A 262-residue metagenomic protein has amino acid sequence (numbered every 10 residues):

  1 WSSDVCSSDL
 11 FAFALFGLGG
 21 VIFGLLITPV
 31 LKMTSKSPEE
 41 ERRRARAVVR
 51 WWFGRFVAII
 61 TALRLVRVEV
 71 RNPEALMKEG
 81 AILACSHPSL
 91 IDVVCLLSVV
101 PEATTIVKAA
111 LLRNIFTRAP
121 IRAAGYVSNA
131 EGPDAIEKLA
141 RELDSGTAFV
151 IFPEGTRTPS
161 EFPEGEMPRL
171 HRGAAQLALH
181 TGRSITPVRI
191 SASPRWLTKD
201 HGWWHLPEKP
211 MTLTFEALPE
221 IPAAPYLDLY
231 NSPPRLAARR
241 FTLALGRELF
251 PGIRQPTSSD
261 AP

Functional and structural regions predicted by a protein language model:
W1-S7: Short, small-residue-biased leader/transition segments that mark boundaries at the very start of proteins
L10, A14, V48-I60, T117-P120 (+1 more regions): Hydrophobic alpha-helical segments of integral membrane proteins, encompassing both true transmembrane helices
L10-M33: A hydrophobic membrane-anchoring feature enriched in long, contiguous, low-charge segments that mark signal-anchor
T28-W51, A62-L63, M77-G132: Catalytic core of membrane glycerolipid acyltransferases/transacylases, capturing the structured, soluble-facing
A58-A81, P222: A short, well-structured juxtamembrane/interface segment
A62-V70, A130-P133, L197-D200: Short gly/ser/thr-rich secondary-structure transition/capping motifs
R71, V107-K108, P153: Thr-Gly-centered strand-to-loop micro-motif
I136-P262: Non-catalytic C-terminal accessory region of glycerolipid acyltransferases and related lyso-lipid remodeling enzymes
